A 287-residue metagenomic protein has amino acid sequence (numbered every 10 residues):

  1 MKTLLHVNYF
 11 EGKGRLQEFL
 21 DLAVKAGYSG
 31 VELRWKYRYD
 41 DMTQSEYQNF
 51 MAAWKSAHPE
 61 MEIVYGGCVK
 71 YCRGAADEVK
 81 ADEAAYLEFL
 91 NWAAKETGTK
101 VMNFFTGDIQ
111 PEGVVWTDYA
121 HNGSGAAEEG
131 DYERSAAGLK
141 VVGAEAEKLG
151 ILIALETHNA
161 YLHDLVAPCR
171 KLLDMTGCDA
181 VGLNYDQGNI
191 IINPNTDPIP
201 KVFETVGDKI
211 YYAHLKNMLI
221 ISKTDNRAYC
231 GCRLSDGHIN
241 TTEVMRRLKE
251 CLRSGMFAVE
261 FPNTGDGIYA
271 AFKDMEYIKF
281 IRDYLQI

Functional and structural regions predicted by a protein language model:
M1-H6, V64-R73, P111-N122: N-terminal small/glycine-rich loop or linker at the start of catalytic domains across soluble metabolic enzymes
M1-L4, Y9-G27, H58, A76 (+4 more regions): Histidine-acidic metal/acid-base catalytic patches
Y9-E11, W35-Y37, V69-C72, T106-Q110 (+4 more regions): Active-site-proximal loop/turn and secondary-structure-junction residues that shape catalytic pockets, frequently
Q17, S56, A75-L183: Active-site acidic/histidine proton-transfer and metal-coordination neighborhood in alpha/beta enzyme cores
L22, A26-Q44, G67-Y71: N-terminal substrate-binding region of glycoside hydrolase catalytic domains
S29-G30, E60-E62, K100, L152 (+1 more regions): Residue-level detector of anion-binding/catalytic polar loops
E32, Y65, N103, Y211-H214 (+1 more regions): Conserved beta-strand positions in the central sheet of alpha/beta enzyme cores
E32-K55, D108-E112: Glycine-rich, proline-tolerant flexible connector loops at the mouths of alpha/beta enzymes
